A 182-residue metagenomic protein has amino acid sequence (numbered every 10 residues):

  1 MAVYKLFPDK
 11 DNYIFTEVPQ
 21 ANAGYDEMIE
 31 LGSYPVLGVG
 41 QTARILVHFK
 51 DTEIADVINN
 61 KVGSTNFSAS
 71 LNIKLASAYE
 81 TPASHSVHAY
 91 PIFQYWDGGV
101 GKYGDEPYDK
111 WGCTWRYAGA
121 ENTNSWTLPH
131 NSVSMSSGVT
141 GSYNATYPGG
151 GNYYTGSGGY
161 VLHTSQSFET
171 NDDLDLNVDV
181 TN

Functional and structural regions predicted by a protein language model:
M1-N182: Secreted, disulfide-rich extracellular signaling modules
